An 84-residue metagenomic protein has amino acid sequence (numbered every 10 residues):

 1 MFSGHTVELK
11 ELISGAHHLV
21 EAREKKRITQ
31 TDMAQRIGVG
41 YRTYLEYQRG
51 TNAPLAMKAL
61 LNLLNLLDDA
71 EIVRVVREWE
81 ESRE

Functional and structural regions predicted by a protein language model:
M1-F2, L9, E46, A53 (+1 more regions): Short, charged recognition helix plus adjacent turn of helix-turn-helix-like nucleic-acid-binding domains
F2-K25: A short, Lys/Arg-rich alpha-helix, primarily the initiator
H18, T29, A56-A59: Residues that mark the N-terminal boundary/hinge immediately upstream of a DNA-recognition element
L19, L63-L67: Generic leucine side-chain signal with a strong bias for well-ordered alpha-helical environments
E24, L66-I72: Intrinsic disorder/low-complexity segments in short proteins, especially the signal peptide and propeptide regions
E24, Q35, N62: Short polybasic/polar patches that bind polyanions
R27-L45, T51: Short alpha-helical DNA-recognition segment
R49-L63: Short, basic-rich loop-to-helix N-cap that marks the start of a DNA-contacting helix
